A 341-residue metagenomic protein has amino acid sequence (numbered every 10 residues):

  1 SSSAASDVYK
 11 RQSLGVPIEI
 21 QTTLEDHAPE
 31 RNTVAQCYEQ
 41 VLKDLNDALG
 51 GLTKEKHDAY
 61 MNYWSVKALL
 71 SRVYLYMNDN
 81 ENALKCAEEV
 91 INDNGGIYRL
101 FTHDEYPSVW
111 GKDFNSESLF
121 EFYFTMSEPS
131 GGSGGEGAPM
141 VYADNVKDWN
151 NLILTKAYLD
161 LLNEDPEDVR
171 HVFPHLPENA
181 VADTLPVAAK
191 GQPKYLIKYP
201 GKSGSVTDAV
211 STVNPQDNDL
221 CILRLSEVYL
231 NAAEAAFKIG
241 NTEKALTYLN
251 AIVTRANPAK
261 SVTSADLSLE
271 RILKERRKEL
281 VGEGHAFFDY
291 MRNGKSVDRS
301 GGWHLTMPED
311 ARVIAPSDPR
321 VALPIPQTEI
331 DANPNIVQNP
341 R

Functional and structural regions predicted by a protein language model:
S2-K156, D160-R341: Acidic/polar-rich alpha-helix caps and helix-coil junctions
